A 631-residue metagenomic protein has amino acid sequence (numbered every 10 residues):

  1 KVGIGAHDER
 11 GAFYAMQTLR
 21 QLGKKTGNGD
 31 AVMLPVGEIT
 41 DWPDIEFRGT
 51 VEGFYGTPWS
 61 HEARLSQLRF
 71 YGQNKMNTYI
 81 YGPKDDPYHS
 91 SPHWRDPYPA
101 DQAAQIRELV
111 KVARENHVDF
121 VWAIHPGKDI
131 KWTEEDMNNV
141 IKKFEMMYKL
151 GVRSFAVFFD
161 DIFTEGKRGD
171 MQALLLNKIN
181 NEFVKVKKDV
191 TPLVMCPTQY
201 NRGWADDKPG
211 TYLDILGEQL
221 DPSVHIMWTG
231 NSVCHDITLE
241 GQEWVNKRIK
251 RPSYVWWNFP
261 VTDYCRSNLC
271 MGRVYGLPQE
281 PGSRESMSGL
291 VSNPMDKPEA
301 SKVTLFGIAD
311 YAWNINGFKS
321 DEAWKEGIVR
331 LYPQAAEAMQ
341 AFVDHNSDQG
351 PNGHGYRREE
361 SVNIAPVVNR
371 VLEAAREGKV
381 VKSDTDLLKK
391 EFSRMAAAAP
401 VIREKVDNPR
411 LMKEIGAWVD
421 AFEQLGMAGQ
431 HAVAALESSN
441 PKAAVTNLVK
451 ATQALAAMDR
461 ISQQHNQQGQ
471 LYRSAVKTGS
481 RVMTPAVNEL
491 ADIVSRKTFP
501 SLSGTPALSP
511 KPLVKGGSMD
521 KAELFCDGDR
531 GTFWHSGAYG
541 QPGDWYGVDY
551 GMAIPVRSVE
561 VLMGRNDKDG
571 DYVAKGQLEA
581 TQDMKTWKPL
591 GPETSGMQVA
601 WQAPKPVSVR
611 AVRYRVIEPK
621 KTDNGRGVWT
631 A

Functional and structural regions predicted by a protein language model:
K1-E145, K149-R153, K185: Feature activates predominantly on carbohydrate-active enzymes
K24-G27, G53-F54, D96-P97, K143 (+2 more regions): Catalytic-core regions of glycoside hydrolase
I80, A156-F158, V291: Conserved beta-strand positions in the central sheet of alpha/beta enzyme cores
S320-S503: C-terminal functional modules
R496-V556, L562-G576, M584, P592-S595 (+2 more regions): Disordered, acidic Ser/Thr/Pro-rich linker "stalks" and the adjacent N-terminal cap of the next globular domain
V548-D549, Q598-K605: Exposed aromatic-hydrophobic patches
S558, A611-R613: Short, conserved beta-strand segments of beta-strand-rich sandwich/propeller modules, principally
Y614-N624: Short beta-strand-plus-loop segments that form exposed binding edges in beta-rich domains
